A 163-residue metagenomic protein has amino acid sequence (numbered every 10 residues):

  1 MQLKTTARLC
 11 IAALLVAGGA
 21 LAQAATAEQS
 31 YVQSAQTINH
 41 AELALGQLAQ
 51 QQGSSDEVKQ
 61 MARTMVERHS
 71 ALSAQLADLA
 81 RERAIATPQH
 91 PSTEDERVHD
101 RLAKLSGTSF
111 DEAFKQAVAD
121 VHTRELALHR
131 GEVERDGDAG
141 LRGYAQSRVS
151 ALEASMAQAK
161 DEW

Functional and structural regions predicted by a protein language model:
Q2-C10, A17-W163: His/Met- and acidic-residue-enriched segments that coordinate or traffic transition-metal cofactors and support
